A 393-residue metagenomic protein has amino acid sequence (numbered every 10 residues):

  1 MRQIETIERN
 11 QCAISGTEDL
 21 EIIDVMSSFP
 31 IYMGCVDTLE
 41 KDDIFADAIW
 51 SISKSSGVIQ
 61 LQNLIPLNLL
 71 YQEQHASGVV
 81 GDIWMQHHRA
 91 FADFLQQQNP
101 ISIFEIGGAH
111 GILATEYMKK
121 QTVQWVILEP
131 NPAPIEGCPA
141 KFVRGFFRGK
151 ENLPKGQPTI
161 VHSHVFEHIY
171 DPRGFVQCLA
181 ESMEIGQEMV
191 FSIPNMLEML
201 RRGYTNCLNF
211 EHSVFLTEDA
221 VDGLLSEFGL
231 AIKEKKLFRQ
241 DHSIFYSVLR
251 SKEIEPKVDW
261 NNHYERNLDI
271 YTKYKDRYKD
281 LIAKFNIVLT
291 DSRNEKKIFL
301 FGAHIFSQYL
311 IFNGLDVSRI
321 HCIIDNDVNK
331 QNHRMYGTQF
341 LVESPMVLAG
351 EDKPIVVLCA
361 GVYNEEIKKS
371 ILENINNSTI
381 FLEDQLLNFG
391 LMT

Functional and structural regions predicted by a protein language model:
R2-I83, K236: N-terminal juxtadomain amphipathic helix that follows a signal peptide/anchor or precedes a small N-terminal auxiliary
L20, V123-W125, I232-K233, I298 (+2 more regions): Hydrophobic anchor at the start of a short beta-strand that flanks the dinucleotide cofactor-binding loop
D24, E129, R144-G145, E234 (+1 more regions): Short loop/edge segments at beta-strand edges and connector loops that shape dinucleotide/nucleotide cofactor-binding
M26-S27, G34-C35, P139-A140, R201-T205 (+1 more regions): Short aromatic-enriched loop/helix-cap "lid" or pocket-rim segments at secondary-structure transitions that line
I44-A133, R144-G145, V214, K275-T290: Extended interfacial segments that mediate partner engagement and assembly in macromolecular machines
M85, F94-L95, E116, Y246-T393: Hydrophobic, well-ordered beta-alpha structural blocks that scaffold small-molecule cofactor pockets
A92-G203, F210, F215-E227, Y309 (+4 more regions): Conserved SAM-binding loop
M189, M196-M199, G203-L268: Contiguous mid-protein beta-loop-alpha structural module that forms a pocket-lining wall or clamp of enzyme active
